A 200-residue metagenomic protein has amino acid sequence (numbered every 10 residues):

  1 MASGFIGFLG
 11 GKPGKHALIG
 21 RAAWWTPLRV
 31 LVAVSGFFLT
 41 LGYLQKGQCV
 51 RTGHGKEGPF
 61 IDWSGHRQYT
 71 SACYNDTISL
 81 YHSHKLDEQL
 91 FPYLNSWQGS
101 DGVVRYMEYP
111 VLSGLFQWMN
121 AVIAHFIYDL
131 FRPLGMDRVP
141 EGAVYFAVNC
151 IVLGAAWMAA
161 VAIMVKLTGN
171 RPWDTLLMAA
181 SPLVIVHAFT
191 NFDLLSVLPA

Functional and structural regions predicted by a protein language model:
A2-G169: TM-lumen/periplasm interface segments of multi-pass membrane proteins, especially the first transmembrane helix
V152-A155, T175-A180, V184-A200: Multi-pass, polyprenyl lipid-linked donor-dependent membrane glycosyltransferases
V161-L183: Transmembrane-helix signature of polytopic, membrane-embedded enzymes that assemble or transfer cell-envelope glycans
